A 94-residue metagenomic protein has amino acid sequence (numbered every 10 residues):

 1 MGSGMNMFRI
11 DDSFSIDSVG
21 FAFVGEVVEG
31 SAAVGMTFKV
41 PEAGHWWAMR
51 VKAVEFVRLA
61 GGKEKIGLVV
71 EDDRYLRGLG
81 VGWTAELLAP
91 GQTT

Functional and structural regions predicted by a protein language model:
G2-G20, V24-V28, T37-T94: Beta-strand/loop-dominated core regions that host nucleotide or nucleotide-derived cofactor-binding catalytic loops
A33-V34: Short, well-structured hydrophobic secondary-structure segments
